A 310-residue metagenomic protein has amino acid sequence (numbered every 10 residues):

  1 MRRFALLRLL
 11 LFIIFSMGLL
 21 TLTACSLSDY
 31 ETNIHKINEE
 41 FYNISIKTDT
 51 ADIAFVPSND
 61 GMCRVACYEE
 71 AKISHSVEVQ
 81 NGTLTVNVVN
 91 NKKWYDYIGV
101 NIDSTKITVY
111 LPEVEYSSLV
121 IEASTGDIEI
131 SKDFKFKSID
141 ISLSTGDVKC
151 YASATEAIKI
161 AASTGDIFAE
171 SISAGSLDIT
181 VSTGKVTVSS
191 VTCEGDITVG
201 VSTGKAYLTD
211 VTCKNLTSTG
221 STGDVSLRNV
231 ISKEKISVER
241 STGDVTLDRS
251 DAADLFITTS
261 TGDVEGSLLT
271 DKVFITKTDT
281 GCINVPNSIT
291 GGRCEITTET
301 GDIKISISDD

Functional and structural regions predicted by a protein language model:
R2-L27: Sec-dependent N-terminal signal peptides of Gram-positive bacterial secreted proteins and lipoproteins
L19-L143, K149-A162, D166-V181, K185-G200 (+7 more regions): Acidic (Asp/Glu) and glycine-rich low-complexity loops/linkers that are typically intrinsically disordered
